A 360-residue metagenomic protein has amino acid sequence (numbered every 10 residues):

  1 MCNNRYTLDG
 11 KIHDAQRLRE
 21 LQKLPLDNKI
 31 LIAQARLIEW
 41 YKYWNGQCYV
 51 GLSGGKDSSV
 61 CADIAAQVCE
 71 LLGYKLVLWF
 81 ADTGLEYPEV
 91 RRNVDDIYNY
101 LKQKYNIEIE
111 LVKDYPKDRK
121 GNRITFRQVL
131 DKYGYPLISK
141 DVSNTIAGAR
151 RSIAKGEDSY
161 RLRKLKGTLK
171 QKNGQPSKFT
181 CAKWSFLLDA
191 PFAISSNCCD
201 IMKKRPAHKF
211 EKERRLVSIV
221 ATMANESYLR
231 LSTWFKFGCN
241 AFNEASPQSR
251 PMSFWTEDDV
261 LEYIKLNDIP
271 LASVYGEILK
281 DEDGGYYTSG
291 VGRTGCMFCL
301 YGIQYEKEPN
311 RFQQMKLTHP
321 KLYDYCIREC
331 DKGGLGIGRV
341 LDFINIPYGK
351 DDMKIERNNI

Functional and structural regions predicted by a protein language model:
C2-D259: ATP-dependent adenylation/nucleotidyltransferase module used to activate substrates
C2-R19, G46, E244-A245, T256-I360: ATP/NTP-dependent adenylation/nucleotidyl-transfer catalytic domains that generate, transfer, or process NMP-activated
